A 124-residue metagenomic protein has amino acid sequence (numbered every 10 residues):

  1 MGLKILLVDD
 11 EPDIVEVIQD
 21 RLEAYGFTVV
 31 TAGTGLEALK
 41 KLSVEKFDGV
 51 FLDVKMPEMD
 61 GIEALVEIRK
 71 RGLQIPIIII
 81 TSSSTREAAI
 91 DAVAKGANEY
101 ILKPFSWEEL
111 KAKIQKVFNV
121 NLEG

Functional and structural regions predicted by a protein language model:
L3, T34-E37, D60-E63: Acidic catalytic/metal-coordinating carboxylates
E16-A24: Charged docking surfaces used in two-component/phosphorelay signaling
K40, I62-Q74: Short amphipathic alpha-helix used as the core "switch/output" element in two-component signaling
E45-F51: Active-site beta3 strand of CheY-like receiver
M56: Receiver (REC) domain active-site loop signature in two-component systems and cognate sites in sensor histidine kinases
F105-I114: C-terminal output helix
